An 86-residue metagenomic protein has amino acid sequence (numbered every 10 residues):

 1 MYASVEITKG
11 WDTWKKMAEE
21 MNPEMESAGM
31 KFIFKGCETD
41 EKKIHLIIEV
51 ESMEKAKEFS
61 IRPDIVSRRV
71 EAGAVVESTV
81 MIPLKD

Functional and structural regions predicted by a protein language model:
M1-V66, V75-D86: Short S/T/G/P-rich N-terminal loop/turn motif that feeds into the first structured element of a domain
R68-V70: A generic structured-segment signal
